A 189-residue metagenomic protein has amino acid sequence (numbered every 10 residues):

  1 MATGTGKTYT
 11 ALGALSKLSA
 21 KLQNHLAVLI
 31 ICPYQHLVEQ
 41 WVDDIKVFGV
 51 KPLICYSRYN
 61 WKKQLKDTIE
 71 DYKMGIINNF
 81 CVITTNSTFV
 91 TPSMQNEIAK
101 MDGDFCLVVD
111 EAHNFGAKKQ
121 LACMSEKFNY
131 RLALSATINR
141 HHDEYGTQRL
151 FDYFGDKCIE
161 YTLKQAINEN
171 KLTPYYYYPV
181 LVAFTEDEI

Functional and structural regions predicted by a protein language model:
M1-L15: Walker A/P-loop
T8-T10, H25-F48: Conserved Walker A/P-loop ATP-binding site and its immediately adjacent core in helicase/helicase-like ATPase domains
L18-H25, V50-K51: Post-Walker A helix-loop "phosphate-sensing" segment adjacent to the P-loop in P-loop NTPases
V38-Q40, K62-Q64, T91-P92, R140-Y145 (+1 more regions): Switch/connector loops and helix/strand junctions flanking conserved nucleotide-binding motifs in nucleotide-processing
V50-T91: Inter-Walker segment of RecA-like/P-loop motor cores
N86-F89, M94-R140: SF2 helicase catalytic motif II
A117-L172: Post-DEXD/H (motif II) to motif III coupling segment of the RecA-like Helicase ATP-binding lobe
L172-I189: Inter-lobe connector of SF1/SF2 helicase motors
